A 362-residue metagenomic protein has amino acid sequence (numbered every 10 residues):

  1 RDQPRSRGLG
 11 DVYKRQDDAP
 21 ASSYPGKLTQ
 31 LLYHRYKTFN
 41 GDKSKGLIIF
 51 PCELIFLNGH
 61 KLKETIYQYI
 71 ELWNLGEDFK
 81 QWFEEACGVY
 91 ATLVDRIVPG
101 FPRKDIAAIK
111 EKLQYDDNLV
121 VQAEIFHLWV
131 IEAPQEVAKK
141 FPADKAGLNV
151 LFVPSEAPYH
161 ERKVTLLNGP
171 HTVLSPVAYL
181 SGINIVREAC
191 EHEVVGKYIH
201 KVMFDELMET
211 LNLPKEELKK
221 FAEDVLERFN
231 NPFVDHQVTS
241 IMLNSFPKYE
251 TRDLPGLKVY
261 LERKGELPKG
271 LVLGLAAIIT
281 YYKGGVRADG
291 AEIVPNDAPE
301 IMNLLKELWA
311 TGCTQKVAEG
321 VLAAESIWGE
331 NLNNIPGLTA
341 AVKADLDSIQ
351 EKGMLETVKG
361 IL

Functional and structural regions predicted by a protein language model:
R1, Y24-N40, L166: Structured alpha-helical segments in the cores of large, soluble enzyme domains
D2-Y13: Single conserved hydrophobic/aromatic residue that forms the stacking wall/gate of nucleotide- or nucleobase-binding
Y36-G41, E71-E84: Short mixed-charge
C52-G59, Q81-R103: Short, conserved secondary-structure transition motifs
K63-I70, K104-I109, I183: Short secondary-structure boundary/capping segments
Q114-P214: A conserved active-site cap/scaffold subdomain adjacent to cofactor or substrate pockets
A178-I301: C-terminal catalytic subdomain
G274, I278-L362: C-terminal amphipathic alpha-helical interaction region
